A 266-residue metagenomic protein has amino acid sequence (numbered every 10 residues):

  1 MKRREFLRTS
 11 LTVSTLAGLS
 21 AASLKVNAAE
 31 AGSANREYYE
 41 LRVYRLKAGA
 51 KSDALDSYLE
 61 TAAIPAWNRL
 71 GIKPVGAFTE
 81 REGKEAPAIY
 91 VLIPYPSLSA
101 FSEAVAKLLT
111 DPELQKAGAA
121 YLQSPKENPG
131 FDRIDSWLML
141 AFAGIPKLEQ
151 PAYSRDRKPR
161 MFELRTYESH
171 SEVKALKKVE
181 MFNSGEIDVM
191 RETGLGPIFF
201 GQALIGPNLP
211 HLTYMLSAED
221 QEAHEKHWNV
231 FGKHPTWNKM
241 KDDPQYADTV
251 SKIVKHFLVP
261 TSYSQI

Functional and structural regions predicted by a protein language model:
M1-S14: N-terminal secretory signal peptides and thylakoid transit peptides that target proteins across membranes
R3-R4, R42, R165: Short, cationic motifs built from Arg/Lys/His that form the positively charged side of catalytic pockets
V13-S14, G18-L19, S23-V43, K47-P65: N-terminal pre-domain/capping segments
A22-S33, I64-Y90, P96, S184-T213 (+1 more regions): Short, glycine- and small/hydrophobic-rich beta-strand elements in well-ordered beta-sheets
A34-E37, E186, M190, G206-I266: C-terminal functional regions that serve as terminal interaction/effector modules
Y44-L55, T61-R69, P74-R155, S171-V173 (+2 more regions): Hydrophobic, ordered structural segments
R45, A141-Q221: Surface-exposed interaction/gating patches
